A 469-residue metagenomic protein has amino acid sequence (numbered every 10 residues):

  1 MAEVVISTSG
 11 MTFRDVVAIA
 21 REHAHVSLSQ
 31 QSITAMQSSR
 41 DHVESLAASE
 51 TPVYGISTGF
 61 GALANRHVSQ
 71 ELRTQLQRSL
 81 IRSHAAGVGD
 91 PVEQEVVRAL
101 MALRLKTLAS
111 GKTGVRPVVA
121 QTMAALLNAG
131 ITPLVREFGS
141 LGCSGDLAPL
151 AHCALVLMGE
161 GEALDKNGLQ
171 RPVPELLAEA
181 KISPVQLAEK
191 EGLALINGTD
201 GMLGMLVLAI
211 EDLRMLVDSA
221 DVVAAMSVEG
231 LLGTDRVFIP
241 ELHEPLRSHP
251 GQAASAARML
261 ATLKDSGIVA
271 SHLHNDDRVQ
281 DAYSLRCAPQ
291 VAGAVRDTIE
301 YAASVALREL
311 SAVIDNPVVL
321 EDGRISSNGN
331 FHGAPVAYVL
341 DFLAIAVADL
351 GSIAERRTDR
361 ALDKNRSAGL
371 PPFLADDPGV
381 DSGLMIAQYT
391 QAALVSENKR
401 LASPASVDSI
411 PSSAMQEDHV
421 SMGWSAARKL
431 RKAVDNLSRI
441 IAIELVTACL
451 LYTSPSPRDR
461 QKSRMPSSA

Functional and structural regions predicted by a protein language model:
M1-S49: N- or domain-start disorder-to-order transition segments that initiate the globular core
G10-A18, E22-H23, R66-V96, A125 (+4 more regions): Glycine-/small-residue-rich beta-strand-loop submotif within the FAD-binding core of flavoenzymes
Y54-V68, L72-L76, S83-L108, R136-M158 (+3 more regions): FAD-binding core of FAD-dependent oxidoreductases, characterized by glycine-rich FAD pyrophosphate-binding loops
L155-Q252, A426-K429, A433-S438, E444-L450: Mobile "lid/hinge" segments at catalytic clefts and subdomain interfaces of large enzymes
E229-S352: Accessory "access/gating" subregions that flank catalytic or transport cores
V336-L451: C-terminal catalytic subdomain
Y452-Q461: Conserved small/polar residues in nucleotide/adenosyl-binding loops
S463-A469: Hydrophobic alpha-helical segments, chiefly the membrane-spanning helices and signal/signal-anchor peptides
